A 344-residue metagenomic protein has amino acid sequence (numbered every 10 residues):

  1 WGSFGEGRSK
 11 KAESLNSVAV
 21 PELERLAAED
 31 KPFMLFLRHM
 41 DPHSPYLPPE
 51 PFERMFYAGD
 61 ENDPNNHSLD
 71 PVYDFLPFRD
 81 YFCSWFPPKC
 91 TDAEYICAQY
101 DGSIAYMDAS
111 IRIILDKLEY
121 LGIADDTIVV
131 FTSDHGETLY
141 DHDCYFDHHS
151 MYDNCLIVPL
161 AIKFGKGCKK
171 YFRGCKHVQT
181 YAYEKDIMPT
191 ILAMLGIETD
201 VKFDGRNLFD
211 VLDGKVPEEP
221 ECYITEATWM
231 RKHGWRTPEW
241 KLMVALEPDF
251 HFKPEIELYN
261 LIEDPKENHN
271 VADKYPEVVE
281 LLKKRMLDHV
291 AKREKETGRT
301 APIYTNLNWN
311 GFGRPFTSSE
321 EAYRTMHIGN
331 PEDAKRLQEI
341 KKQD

Functional and structural regions predicted by a protein language model:
W1-D344: Catalytic domains that recognize anionic headgroups
